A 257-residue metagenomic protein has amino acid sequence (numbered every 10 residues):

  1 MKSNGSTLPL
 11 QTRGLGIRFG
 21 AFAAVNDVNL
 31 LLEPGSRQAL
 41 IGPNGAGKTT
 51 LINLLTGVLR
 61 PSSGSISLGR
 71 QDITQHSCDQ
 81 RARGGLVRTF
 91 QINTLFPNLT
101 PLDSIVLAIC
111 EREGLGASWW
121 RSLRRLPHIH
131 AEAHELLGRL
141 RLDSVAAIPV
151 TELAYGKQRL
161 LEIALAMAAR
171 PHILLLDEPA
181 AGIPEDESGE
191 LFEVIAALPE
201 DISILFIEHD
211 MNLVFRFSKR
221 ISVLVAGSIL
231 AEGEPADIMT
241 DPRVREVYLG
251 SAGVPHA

Functional and structural regions predicted by a protein language model:
K2-A257: Glycine-rich phosphate-binding loops of nucleotide-dependent enzymes
